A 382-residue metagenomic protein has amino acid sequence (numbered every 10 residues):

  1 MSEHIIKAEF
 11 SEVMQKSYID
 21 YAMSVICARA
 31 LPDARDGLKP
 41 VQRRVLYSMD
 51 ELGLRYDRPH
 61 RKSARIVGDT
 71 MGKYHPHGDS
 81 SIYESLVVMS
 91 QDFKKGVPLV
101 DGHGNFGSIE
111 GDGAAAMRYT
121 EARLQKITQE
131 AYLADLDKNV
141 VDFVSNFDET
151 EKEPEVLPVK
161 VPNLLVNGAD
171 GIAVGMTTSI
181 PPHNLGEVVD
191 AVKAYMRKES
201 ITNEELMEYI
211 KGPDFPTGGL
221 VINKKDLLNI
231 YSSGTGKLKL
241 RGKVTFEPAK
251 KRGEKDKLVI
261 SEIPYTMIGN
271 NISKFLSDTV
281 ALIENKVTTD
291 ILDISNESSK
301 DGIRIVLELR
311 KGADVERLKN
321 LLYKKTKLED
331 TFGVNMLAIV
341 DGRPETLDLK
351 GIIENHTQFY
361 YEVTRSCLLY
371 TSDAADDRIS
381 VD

Functional and structural regions predicted by a protein language model:
M1-K237, R304-V306: Catalytic phosphate-handling regions of large nucleic-acid enzymes and associated NTPases
T128, V189-K193, L276, K319 (+1 more regions): A generic alpha-helix structural signal
S232, G236-T364, L368: Gly/Lys-enriched N-terminal cap/neck module of very large, oligomeric protein machines
Y370-D377: Conserved small/polar residues in nucleotide/adenosyl-binding loops
I379-V381: N-terminal low-complexity segments that are often proline-rich with Ser/Thr-Pro
